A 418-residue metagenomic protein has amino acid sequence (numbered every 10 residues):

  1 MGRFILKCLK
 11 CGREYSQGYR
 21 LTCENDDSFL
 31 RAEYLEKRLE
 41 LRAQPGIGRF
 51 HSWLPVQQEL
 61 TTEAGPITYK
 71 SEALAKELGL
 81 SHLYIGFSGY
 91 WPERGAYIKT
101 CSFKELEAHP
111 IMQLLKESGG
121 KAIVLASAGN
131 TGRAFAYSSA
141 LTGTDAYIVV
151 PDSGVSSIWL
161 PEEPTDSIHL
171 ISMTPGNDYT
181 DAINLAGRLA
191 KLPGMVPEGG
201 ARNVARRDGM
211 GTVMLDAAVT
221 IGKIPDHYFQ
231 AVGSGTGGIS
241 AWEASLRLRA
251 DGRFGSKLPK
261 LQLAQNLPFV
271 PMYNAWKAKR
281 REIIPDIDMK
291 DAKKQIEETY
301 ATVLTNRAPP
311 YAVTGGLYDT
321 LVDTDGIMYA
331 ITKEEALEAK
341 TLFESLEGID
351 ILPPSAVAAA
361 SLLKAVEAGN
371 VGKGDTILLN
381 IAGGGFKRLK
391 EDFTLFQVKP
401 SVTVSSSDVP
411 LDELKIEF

Functional and structural regions predicted by a protein language model:
M1-F418: PLP-dependent amino-acid enzyme catalytic core
